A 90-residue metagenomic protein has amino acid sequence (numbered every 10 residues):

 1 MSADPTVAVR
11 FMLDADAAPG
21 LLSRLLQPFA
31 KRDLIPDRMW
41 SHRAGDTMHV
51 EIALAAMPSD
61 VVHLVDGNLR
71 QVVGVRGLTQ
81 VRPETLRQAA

Functional and structural regions predicted by a protein language model:
M1-A90: A conserved regulatory-domain signal marking ACT and ACT-like small-molecule sensing domains and adjacent regulatory
